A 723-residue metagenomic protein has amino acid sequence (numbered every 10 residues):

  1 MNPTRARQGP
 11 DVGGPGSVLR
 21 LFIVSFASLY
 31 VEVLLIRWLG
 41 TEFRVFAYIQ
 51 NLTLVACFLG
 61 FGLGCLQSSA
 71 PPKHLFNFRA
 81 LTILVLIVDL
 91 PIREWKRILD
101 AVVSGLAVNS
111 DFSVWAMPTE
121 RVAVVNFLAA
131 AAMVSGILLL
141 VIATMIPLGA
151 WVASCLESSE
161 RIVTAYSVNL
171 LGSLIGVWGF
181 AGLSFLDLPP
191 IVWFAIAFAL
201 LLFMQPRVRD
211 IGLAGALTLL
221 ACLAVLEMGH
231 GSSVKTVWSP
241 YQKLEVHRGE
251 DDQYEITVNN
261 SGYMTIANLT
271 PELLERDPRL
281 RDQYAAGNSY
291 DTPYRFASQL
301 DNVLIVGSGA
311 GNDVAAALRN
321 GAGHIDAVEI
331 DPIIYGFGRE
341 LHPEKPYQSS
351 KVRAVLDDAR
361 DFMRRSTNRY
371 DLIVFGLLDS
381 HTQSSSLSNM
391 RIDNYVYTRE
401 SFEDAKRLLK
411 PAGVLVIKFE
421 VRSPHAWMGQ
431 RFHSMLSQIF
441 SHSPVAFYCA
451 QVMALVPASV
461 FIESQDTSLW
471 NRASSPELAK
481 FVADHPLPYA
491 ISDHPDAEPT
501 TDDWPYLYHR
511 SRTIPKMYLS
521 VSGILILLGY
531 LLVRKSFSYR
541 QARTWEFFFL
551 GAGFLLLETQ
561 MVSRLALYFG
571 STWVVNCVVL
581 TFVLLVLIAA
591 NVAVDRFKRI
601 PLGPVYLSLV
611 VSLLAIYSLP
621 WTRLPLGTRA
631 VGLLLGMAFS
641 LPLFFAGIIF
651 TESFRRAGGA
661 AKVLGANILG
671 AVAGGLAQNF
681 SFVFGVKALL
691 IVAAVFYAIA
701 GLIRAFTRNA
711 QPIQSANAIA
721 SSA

Functional and structural regions predicted by a protein language model:
M1-A723: Alpha-helical transmembrane segments of multi-pass membrane proteins
